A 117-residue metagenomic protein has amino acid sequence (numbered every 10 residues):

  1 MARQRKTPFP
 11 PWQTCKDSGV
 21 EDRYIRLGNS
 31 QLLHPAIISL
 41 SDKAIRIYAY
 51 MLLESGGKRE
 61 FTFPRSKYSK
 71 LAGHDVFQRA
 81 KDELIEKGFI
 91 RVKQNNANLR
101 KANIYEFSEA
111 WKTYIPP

Functional and structural regions predicted by a protein language model:
M1-S66: Short recognition helix of helix-turn-helix/winged-helix DNA-binding domains
H34-I38, D42-K43, L53-T113: Winged helix-turn-helix DNA-binding recognition segment
I115-P117: Amphipathic alpha-helical dimerization/coiled-coil segments that flank or bridge DNA-binding/regulatory modules
